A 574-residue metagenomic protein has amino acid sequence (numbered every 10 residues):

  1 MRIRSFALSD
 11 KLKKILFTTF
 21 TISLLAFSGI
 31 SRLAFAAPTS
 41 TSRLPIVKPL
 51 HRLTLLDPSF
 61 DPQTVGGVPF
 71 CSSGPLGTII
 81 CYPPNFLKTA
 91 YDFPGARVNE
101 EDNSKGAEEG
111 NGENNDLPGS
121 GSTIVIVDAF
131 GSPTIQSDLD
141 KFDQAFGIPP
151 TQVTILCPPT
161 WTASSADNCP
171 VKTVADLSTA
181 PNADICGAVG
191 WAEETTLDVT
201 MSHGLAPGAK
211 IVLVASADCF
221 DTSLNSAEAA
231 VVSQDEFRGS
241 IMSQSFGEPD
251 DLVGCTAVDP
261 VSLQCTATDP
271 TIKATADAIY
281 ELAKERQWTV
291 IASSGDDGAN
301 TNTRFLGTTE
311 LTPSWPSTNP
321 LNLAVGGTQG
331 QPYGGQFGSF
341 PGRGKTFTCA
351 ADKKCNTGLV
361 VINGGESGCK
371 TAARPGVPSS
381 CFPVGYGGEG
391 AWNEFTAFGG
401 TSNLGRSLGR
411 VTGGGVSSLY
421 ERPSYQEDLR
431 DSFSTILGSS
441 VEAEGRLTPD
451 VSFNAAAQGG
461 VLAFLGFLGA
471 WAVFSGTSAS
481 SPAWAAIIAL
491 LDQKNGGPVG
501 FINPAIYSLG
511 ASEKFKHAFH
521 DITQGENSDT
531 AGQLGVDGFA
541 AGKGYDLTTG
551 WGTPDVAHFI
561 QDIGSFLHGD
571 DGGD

Functional and structural regions predicted by a protein language model:
M1-K13: N-terminal secretory signal peptides that target proteins for export/translocation
D10-L25: Sec-dependent N-terminal signal peptides
L25-A34: C-terminal segment of classical bacterial N-terminal signal peptides
A37-A324, G413, S417-G476, S481 (+4 more regions): Substrate-binding/charge-relay-adjacent region of secreted/lumenal peptidase catalytic domains
R286-W288, S293, G298-D450, P504-S508 (+1 more regions): Extracellular hydrolytic enzyme modules, especially secreted metalloproteases of the metzincin/thermolysin-like class
S367-G368, S379, D492-L547: An often Trp-containing, charged/polar helix-loop segment at the C-terminal end of enzyme catalytic cores
I487: Walker A/P-loop NTP-binding active-site region of P-loop NTPases, recognizing the glycine-rich GxxxxGKT/S
D570-D574: Ser/Thr/Gly/Pro-rich low-complexity, disordered linker/stalk segments of secreted and cell-surface proteins
